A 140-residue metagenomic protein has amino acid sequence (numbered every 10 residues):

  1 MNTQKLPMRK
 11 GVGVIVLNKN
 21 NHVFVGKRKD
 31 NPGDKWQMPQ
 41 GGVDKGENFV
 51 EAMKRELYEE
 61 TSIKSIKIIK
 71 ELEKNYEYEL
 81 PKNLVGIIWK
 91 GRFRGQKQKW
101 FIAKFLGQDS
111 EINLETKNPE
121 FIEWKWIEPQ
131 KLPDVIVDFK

Functional and structural regions predicted by a protein language model:
N2-V23, K45: Conserved N-terminal beta-strand and adjoining loop/helix that marks the start of the Nudix/MutT-like hydrolase domain
N31-D34: A conserved beta-turn-beta hairpin within the catalytic core of GNAT-like acetyltransferases that forms part
Q37-M38: A short gly/proline-enriched turn/hairpin at secondary-structure junctions
D44-D138: Unchanged
